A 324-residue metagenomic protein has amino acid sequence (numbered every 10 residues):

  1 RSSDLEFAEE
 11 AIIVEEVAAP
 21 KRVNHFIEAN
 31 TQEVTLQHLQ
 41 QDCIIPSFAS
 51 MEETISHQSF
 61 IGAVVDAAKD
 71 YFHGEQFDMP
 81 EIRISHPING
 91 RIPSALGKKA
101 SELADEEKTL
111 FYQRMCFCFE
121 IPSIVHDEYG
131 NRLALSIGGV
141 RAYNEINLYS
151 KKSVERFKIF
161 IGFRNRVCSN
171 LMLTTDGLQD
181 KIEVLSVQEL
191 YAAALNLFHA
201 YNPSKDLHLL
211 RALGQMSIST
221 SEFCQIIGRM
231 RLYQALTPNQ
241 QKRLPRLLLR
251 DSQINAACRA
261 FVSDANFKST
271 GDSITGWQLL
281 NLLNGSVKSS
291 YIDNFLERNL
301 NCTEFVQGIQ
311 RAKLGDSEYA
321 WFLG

Functional and structural regions predicted by a protein language model:
R1-V65, Y71-Q76, P80-I88: Feature for intrinsically disordered/low-complexity regulatory segments and propeptides
S3-K21, K99-G324: Intrinsically disordered, low-complexity regions enriched in serine/threonine
D70-K108, M115-C116: A short acidic/basic microdomain associated with nuclease active sites
